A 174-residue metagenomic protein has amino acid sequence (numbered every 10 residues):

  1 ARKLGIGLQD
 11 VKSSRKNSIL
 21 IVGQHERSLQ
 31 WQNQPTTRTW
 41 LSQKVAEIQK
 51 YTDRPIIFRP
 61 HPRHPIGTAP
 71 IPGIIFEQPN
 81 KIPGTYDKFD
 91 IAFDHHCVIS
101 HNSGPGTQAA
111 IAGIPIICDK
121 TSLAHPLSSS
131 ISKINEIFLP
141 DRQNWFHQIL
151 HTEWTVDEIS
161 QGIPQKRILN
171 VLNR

Functional and structural regions predicted by a protein language model:
A1-K16, P126-R174: Leloir-type glycosyltransferase catalytic cores
K16-S28, P60-P62, T121: Short loop/turn segments at strand-loop or loop-helix junctions that form parts of catalytic or ligand-binding pockets
S18, P55, H96-C97: Structural motif
E26-T36: Surface-exposed cleft-lining segments at the edges of enzyme active sites
S42-P83: Catalytic donor nucleotide-activated moiety binding site of glycosyltransferases and closely related
T68-Y86, I114-I116, S128-E136: Active-site regions of enzymes building and remodeling cell-envelope glycoconjugates
G84-S130: A donor-sugar binding/catalytic signature common to diverse glycosyltransferases and related nucleotide-sugar
